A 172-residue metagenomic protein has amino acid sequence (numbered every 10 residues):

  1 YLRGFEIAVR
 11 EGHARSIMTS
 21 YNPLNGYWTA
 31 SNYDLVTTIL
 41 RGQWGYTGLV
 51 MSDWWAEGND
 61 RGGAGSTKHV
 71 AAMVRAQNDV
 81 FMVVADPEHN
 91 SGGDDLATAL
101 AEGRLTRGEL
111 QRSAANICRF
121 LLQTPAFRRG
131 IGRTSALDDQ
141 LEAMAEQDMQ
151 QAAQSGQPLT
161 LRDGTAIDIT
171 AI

Functional and structural regions predicted by a protein language model:
Y1, I17, D53, Q77 (+1 more regions): Conserved, mostly hydrophobic/aromatic
L2-H13, V36-Q43, R119: Structured alpha-helical segments in the cores of large, soluble enzyme domains
G4-W28: Short acidic, glycine-rich surface-loop motifs adjacent to enzyme active sites
H13-R15, W44-G48, N78: Short, well-ordered coil/turn segments that N-cap beta-strands
T19, G48-S52, V80-V83: Hydrophobic faces of well-ordered beta-strands that scaffold small-molecule active sites in alpha/beta enzyme cores
P23-G26, W55-G58, D86-H89: Solvent-exposed loop/turn segments at secondary-structure junctions within structured extracellular/periplasmic domains
G26-D34, A64: Short glycine/threonine-rich loop-to-helix capping motif typified by GTGT followed within a few residues by an Asp-Pro
G42, G62-I172: Preference for extracellular/luminal or secreted protein segments
